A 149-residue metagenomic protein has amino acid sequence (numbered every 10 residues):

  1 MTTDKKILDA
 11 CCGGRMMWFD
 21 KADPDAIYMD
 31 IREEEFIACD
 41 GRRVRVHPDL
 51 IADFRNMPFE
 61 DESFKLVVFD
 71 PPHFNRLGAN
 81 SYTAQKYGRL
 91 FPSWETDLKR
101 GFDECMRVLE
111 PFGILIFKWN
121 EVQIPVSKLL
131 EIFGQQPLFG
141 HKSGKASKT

Functional and structural regions predicted by a protein language model:
M1-T149: Class I S-adenosyl-L-methionine-dependent methyltransferase catalytic core
